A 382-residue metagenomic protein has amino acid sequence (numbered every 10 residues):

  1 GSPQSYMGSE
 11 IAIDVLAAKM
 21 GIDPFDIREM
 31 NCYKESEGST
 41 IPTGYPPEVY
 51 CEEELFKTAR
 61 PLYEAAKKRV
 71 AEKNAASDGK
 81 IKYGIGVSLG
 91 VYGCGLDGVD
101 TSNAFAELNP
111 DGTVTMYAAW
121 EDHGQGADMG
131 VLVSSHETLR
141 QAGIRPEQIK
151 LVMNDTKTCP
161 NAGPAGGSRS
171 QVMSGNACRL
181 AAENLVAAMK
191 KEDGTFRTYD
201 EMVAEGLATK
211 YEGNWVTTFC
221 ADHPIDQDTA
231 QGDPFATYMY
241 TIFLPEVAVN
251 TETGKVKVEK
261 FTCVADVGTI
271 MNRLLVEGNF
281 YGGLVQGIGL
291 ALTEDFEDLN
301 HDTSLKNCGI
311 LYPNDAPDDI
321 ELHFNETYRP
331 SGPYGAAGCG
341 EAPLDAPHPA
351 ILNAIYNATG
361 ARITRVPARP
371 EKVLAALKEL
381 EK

Functional and structural regions predicted by a protein language model:
G1-I11, G93-T101, P317: Glycine-rich loop/linker segments at domain edges
G1-S5, G167, C339-A342: A short glycine-threonine-serine/GTX helix/turn-capping micro-motif
G1-V15, F25, Q125, V256: Hydrophobic pocket-lining "lid/loop/helix" segments that shape and contact the acyl-thioester
A18-M20, D26-A142, N154-L284, D295-D315 (+1 more regions): Cofactor-centric catalytic regions
K150, N314-A336: Generic long, charged, amphipathic alpha-helical segments
P333-L352: C-terminal structured "cap/appendage" subdomains that terminate the fold
